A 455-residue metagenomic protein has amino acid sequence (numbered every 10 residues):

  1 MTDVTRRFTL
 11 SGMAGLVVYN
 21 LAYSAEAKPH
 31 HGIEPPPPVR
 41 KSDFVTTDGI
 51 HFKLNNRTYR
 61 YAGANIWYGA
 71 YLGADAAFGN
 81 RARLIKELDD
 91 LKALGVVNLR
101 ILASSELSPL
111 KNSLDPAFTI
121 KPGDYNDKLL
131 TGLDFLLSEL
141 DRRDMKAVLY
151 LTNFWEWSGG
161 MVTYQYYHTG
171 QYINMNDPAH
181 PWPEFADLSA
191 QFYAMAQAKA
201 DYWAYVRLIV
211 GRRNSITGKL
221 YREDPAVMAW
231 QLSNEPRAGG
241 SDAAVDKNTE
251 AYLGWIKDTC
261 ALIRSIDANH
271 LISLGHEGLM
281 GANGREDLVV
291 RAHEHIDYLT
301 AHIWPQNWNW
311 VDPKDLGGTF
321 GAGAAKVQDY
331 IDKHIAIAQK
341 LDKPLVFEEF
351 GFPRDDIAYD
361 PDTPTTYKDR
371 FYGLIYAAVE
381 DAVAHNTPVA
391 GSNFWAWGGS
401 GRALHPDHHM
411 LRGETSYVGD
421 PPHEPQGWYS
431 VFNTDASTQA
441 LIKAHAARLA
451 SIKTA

Functional and structural regions predicted by a protein language model:
M1-L16: N-terminal secretory signal peptides and thylakoid transit peptides that target proteins across membranes
R7-F8, H31-G32, I101, L449: Positively charged, low-complexity intrinsically disordered regions
T9-L10, R60, A103, S451: Sequence-pattern detector for short linear motifs and compositional/periodic biases rather than a specific fold
V17-A22: Hydrophobic membrane-targeting alpha-helices
Y23-V39: C-terminal segment of N-terminal export signals and the immediately downstream linker at the start of the mature
V39-W310, T319-P344, F350-Y376, A382-L441 (+1 more regions): Active-site mouth of glycoside hydrolases
A444-K453: A cross-taxonomic marker for long C-terminal extensions/tails that follow the last structured domain
